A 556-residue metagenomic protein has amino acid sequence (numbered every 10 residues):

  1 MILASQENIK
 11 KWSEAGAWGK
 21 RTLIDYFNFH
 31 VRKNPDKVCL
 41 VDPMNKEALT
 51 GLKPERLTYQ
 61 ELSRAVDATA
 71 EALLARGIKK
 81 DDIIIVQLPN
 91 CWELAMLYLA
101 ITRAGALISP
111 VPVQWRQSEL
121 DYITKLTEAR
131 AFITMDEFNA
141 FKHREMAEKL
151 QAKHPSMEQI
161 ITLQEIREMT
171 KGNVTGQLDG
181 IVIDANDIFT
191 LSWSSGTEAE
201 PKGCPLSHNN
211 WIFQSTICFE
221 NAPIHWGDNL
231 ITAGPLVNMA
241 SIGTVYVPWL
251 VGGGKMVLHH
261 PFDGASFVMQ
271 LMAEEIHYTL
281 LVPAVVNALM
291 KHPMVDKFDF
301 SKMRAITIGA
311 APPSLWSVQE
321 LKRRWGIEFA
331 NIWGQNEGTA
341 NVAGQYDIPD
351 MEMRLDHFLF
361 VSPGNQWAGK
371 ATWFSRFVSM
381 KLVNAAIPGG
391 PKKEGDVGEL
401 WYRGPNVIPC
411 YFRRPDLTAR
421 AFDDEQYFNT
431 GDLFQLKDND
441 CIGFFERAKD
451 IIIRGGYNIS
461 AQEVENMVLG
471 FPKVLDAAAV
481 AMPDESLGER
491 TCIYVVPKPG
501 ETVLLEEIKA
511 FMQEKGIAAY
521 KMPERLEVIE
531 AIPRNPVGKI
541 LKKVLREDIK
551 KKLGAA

Functional and structural regions predicted by a protein language model:
S5, M44-G51, E55, F138-I188 (+3 more regions): ANL superfamily adenylate-forming
A17, D36-C91, A95-L99, R116-D121 (+2 more regions): Conserved AMP-binding/adenylate-forming core of the ANL superfamily
P35-V38, V174-W193, A199-E200, S207-N209 (+2 more regions): Conserved pre-ATP/AMP-binding loop-to-beta segment of ANL
R103-T170, P499-E501: Structural core segment of the AMP-binding/adenylate-forming
W115-K125, F132-D136, T279, G404 (+5 more regions): AMP-binding/adenylate-forming catalytic core of the ANL superfamily
I212-N229, V237-Y278, V286, K291-H292: Conserved AMP-binding/adenylation subdomain of ANL enzymes
I276-L281, M290-S362, S379, A386-P391: Gly/Ser/Thr-rich phosphate-binding loop
K370-S379, A385-A421, I459: Conserved ATP/PPi-binding loop(s) of AMP-dependent carboxylate-activating enzymes
